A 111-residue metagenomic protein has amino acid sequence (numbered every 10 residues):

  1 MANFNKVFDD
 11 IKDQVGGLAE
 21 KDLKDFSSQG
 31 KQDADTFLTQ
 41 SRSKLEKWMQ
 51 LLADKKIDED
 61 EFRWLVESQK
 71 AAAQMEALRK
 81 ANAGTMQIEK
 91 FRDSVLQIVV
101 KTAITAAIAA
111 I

Functional and structural regions predicted by a protein language model:
M1-I111: Cationic, hydrophobic amphipathic alpha-helical membrane-interacting segments
